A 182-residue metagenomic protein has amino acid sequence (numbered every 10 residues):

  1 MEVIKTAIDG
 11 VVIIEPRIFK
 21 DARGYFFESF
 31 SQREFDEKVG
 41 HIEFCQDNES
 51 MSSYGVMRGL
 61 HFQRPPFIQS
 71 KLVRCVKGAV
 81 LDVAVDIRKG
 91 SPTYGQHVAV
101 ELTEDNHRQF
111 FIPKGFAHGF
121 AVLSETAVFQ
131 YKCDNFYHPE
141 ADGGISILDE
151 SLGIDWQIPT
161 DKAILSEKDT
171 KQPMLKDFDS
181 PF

Functional and structural regions predicted by a protein language model:
M1-R108, S124-T126, C133-F182: Non-catalytic, conserved peripheral segments adjacent to functional cores
F110, H118-L123: Short beta-strand His + acidic residue motifs that chelate non-heme Fe in jelly-roll/DSBH and cupin folds
